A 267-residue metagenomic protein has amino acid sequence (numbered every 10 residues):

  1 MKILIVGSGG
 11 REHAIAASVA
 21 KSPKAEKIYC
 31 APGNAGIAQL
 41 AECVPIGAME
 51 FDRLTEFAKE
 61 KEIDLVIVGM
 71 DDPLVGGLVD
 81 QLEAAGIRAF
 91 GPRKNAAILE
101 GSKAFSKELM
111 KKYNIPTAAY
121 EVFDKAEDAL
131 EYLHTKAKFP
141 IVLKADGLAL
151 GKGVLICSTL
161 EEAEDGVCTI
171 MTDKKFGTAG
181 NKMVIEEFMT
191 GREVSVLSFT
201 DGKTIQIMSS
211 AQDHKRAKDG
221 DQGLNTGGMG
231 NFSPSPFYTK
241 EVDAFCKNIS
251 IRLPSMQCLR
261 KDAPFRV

Functional and structural regions predicted by a protein language model:
M1-K94: ATP-binding N-terminal substructure of ATP-dependent carboxylate-amine bond-forming enzymes
I5, C30-A31, I67-V68, A89-P92 (+5 more regions): General beta-strand structural signal in soluble alpha/beta enzymes
A38-A41, T55, I98-A104, K218-G220: Short, charged, surface-exposed secondary-structure boundary motifs
C43-M49, E121-K125, C157: Short acidic-hydrophobic, aromatic-tinged amphipathic segments that line or gate anion-handling sites
E62, G86, N114, A137-K138 (+1 more regions): Residue-level detector of structured alpha->beta connecting loops
F90-G153: A conserved helix-loop-beta module that forms one wall/lid of the active-site cleft in ATP-utilizing catalytic domains
V154-V267: Internal nucleotide-binding/catalytic subdomain
